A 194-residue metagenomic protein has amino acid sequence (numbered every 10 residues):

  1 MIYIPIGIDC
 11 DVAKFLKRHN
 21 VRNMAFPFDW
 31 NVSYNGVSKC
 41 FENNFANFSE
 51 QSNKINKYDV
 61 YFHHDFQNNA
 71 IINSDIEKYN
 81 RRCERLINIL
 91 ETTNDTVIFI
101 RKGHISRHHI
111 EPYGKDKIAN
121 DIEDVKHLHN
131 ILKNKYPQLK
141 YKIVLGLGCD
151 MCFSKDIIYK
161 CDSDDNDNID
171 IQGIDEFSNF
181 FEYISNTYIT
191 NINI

Functional and structural regions predicted by a protein language model:
M1-I194: Extracellular glycan-modifying ectodomains
